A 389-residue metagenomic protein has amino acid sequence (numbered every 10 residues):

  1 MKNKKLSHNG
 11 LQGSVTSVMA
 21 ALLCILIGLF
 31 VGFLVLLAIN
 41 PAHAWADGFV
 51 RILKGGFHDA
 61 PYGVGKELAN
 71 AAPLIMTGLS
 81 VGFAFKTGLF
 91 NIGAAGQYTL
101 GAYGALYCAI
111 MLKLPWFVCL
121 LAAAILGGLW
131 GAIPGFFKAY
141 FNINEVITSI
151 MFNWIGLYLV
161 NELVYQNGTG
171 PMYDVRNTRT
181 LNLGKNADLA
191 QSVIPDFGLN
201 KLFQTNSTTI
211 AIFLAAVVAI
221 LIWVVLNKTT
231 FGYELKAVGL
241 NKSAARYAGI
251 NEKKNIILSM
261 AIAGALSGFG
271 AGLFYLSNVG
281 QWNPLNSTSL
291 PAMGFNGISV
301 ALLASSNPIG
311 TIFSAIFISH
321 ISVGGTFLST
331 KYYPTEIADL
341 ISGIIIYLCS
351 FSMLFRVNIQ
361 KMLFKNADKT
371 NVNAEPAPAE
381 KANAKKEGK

Functional and structural regions predicted by a protein language model:
M1-I25, A38, L240, Y247 (+2 more regions): Cytosolic-side transmembrane-helix boundaries in multi-pass membrane proteins
K2-M76: Membrane-interfacial amphipathic/re-entrant helices at transmembrane-helix boundaries
H8-M19, F85-I92, M111-L112, A124-K185 (+3 more regions): Short loop segments and helix-boundary regions at transmembrane helix junctions of multi-pass inner-membrane proteins
A20-L37, L74-V81, A102, L106-C108 (+7 more regions): Hydrophobic core segments of alpha-helical transmembrane domains in multi-pass membrane transport and ion-translocation
L36-L37, G55-M111, A124, G128-A132 (+5 more regions): Single transmembrane alpha-helix segments in multi-pass membrane proteins
L129, F203-Q281, I309: Helix-loop-helix "hairpin" substructures at the membrane interface of multi-pass membrane proteins
N153-L226, F364: Transmembrane helix-bundle core of multi-pass membrane transporters and related energy-transducing complexes
L266-G268, L273-G343: Transmembrane alpha-helical segments in multi-pass inner-membrane proteins
